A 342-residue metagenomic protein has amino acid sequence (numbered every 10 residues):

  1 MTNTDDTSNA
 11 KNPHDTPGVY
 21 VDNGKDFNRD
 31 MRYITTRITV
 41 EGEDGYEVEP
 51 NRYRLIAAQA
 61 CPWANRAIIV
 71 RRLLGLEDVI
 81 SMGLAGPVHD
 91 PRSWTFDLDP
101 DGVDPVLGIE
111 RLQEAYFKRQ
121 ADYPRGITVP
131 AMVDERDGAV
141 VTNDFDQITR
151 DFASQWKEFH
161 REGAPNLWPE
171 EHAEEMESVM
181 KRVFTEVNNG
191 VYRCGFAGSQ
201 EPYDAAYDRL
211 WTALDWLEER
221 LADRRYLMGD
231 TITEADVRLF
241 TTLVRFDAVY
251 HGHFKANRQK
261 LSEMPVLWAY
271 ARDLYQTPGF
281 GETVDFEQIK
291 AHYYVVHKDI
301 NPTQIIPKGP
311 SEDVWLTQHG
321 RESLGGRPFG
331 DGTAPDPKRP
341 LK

Functional and structural regions predicted by a protein language model:
M1-K342: C-terminal alpha-helical interaction module
